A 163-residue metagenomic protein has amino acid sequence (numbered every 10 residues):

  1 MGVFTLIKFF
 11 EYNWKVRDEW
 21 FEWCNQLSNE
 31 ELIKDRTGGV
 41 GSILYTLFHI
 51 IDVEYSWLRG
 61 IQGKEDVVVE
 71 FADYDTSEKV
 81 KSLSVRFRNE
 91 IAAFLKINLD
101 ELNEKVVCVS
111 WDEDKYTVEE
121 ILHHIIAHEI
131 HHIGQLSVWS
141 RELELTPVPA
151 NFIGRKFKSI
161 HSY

Functional and structural regions predicted by a protein language model:
I7-E22, L27-E70, W111-Y163: Short, contiguous alpha-helical
R17, L58, K79, L102-E104: A generic signature of intrinsically disordered, low-complexity regions enriched in glycine/proline and charged/polar
G63-L102: Helix-adjacent hinge/juxtasegments
D100-W111: Carboxylate-rich helix-loop segments that flank metal/cofactor sites and access channels in metalloenzymes
